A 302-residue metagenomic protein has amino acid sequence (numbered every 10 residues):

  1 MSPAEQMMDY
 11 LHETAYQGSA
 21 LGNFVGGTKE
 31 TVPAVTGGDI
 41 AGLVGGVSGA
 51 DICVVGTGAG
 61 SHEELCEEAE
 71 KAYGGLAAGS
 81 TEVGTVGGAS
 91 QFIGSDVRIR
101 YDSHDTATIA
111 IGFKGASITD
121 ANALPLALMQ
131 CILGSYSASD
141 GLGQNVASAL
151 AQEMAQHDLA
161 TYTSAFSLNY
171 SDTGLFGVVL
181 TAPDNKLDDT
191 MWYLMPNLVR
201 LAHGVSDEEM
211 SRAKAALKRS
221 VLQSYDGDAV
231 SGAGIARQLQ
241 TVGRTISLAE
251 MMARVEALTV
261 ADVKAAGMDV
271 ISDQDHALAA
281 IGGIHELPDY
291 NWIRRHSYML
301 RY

Functional and structural regions predicted by a protein language model:
M1-F92, R98-R100, H104-A110, G115-S117 (+1 more regions): Charge-rich, well-structured scaffold segments of protease-associated domains
L11, A121-G134, A149-L150: Active/ligand-binding-proximal structured segments within catalytic/core domains that scaffold catalytic residues
N122-L126, G143, A147, D184-M191 (+1 more regions): Short, charged, low-complexity patches
G134-A138, M299-Y302: Short, cationic low-complexity segments
S135-Y136, D140-L159: M16/MPP (pitrilysin/insulinase) zinc-metallopeptidase core fold and M16-derived inactive scaffolds
